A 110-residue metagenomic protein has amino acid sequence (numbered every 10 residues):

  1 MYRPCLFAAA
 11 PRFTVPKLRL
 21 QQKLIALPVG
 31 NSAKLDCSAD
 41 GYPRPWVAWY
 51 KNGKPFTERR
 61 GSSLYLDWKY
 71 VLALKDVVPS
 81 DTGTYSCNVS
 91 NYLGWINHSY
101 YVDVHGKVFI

Functional and structural regions predicted by a protein language model:
M1-I110: Immunoglobulin-superfamily
